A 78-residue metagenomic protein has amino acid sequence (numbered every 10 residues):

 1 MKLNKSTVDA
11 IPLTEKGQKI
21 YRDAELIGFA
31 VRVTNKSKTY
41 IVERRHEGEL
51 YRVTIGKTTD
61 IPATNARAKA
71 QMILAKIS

Functional and structural regions predicted by a protein language model:
M1-S78: Basic/aromatic DNA-contact patch characteristic of tyrosine site-specific recombinases
